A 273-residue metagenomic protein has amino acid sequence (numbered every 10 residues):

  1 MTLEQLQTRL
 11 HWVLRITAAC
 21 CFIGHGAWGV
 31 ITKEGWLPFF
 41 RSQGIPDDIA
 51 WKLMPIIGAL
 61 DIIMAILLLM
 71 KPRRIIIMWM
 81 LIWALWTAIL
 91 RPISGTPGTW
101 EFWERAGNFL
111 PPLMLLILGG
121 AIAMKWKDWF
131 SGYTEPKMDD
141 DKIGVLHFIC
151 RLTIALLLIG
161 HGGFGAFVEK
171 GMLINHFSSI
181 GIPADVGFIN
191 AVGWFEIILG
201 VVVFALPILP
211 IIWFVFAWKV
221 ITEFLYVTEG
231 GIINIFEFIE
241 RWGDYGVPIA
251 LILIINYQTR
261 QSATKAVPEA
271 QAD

Functional and structural regions predicted by a protein language model:
M1-K33, D48-V168, A184-F195, F204-D273: Extended, low-polarity transmembrane helix blocks
L37-W51, H176-V186: Perimembrane loop-to-helix junctions flanking transmembrane segments
K170-H176: Short acidic alpha-helical/loop segments enriched in Asp/Glu that coordinate divalent cations
